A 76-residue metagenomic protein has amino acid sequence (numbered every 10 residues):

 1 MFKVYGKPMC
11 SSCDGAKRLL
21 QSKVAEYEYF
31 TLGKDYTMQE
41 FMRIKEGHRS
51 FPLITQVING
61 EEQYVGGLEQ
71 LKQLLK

Functional and structural regions predicted by a protein language model:
M1-A25: Local sequence-structure signature of Cys/Sec-based thiol-disulfide redox active-site neighborhoods
G6, A25-M38: Thiol-based oxidoreductase modules, predominantly thioredoxin-like and allied folds used for disulfide exchange
M9, K34, G60-E61: Short beta->alpha junction loops/turns
C13, M38-Q39: Short, well-ordered alpha-helical microsegments
Q39-E46, Q73-K76: Short amphipathic alpha-helix with an adjacent loop that forms part of the alpha/beta core around
K45-T55: Structural micro-motif
Q56-K76: Non-catalytic, surface beta->alpha helical segment in thiol-disulfide oxidoreductase systems
